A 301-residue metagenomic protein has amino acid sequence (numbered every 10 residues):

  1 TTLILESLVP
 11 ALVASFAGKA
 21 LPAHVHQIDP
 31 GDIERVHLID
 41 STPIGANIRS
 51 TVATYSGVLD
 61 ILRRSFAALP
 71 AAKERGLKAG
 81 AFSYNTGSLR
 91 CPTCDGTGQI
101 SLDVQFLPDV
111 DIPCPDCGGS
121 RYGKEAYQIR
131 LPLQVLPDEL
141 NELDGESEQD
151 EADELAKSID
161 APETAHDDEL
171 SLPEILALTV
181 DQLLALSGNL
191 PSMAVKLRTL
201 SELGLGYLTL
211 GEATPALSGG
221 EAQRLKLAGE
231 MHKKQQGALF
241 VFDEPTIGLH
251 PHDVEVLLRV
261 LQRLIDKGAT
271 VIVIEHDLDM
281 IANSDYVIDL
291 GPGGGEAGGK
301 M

Functional and structural regions predicted by a protein language model:
T1-M301: Conserved phosphate-binding elements of NTP-dependent enzyme cores
